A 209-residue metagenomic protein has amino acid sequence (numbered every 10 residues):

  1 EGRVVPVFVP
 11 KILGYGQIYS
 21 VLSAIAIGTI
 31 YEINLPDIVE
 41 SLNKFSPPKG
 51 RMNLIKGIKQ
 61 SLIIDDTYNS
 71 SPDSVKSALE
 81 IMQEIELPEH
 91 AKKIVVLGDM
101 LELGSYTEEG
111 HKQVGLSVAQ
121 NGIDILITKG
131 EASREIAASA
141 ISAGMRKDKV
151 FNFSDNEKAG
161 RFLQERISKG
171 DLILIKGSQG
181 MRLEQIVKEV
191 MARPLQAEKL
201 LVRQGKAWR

Functional and structural regions predicted by a protein language model:
E1-P6, M52-I55: Acidic-glycine-rich active-site phosphate/pyrophosphate-binding loop
F8-K11: Beta-strand/loop nucleic-acid-binding surfaces
L13-G16, S23-R209: ATP-dependent carboxylate-amine ligase
